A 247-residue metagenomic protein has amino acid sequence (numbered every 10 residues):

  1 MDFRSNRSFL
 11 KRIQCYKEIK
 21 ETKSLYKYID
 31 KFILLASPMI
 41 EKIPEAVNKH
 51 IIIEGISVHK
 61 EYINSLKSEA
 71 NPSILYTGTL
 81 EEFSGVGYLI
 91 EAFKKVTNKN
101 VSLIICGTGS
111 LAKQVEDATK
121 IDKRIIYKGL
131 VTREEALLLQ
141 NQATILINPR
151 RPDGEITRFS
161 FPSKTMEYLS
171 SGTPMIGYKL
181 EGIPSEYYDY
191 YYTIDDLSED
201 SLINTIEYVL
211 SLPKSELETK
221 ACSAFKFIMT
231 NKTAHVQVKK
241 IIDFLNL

Functional and structural regions predicted by a protein language model:
F9-F32: Membrane-proximal helix-turn-helix segments that form the acceptor-binding/catalytic region of lipid-linked
I33, S57, N64-F93, L103-I104: Conserved donor-binding/catalytic core segment of Leloir-type glycosyltransferases
P38-M39, I52-I63, S110: Short beta-strand->alpha-helix junction loop in the catalytic core of nucleotide-activated group-transfer enzymes
T77, S102-V115, G129: Glycosyltransferase donor-sugar binding loop
K113-L138, I145: Nucleotide-activated donor-binding/catalytic signature segment of Leloir-type glycosyltransferases, i.e., the conserved
Q140-F159, T173: Acidic donor-binding loop of glycosyltransferase active sites
D189-D200, Y208-K214: Conserved acidic donor-binding segment of nucleotide-sugar-dependent glycosyltransferases
S211-L245: A charged, aromatic-enriched C-terminal amphipathic alpha-helix characteristic of glycosyltransferases across folds
